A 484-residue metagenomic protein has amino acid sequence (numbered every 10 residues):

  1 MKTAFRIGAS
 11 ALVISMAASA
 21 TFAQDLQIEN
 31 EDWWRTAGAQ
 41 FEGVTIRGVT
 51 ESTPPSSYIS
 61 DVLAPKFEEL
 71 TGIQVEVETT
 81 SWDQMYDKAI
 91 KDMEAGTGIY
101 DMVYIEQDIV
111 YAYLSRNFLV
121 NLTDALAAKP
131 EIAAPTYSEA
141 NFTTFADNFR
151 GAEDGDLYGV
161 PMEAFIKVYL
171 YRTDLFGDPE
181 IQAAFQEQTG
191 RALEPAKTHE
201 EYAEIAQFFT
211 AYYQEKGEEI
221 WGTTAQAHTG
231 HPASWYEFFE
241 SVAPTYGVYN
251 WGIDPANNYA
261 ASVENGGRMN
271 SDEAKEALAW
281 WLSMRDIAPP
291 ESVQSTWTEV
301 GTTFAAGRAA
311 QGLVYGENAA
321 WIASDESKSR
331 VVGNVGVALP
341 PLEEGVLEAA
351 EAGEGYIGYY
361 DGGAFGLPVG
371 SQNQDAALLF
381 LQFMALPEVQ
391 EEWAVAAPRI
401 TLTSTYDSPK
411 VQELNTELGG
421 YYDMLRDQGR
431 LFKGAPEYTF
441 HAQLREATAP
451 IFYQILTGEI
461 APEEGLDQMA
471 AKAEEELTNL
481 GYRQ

Functional and structural regions predicted by a protein language model:
A23-R47, E68-E69, E153-D156, T210-E219 (+2 more regions): Immediate post-signal peptide segment of exported/extracytoplasmic ligand-binding proteins
Q24-Q40, Q107-V168, F238, G336-P341 (+2 more regions): Hinge/lid segment of periplasmic solute-binding proteins
I28-W34, T45, E51, V335-E344 (+3 more regions): Long, aromatic- and glycine/proline-rich binding clefts that accommodate carbohydrate-like moieties
E31-A37, P54-Q74, D174, T448 (+1 more regions): Short, polar/charged alpha-helical segment
V62-F142, P179-E180, Q311, S327-R330 (+1 more regions): Extracytoplasmic "Venus flytrap"/periplasmic binding protein-like
P65, R150, G155, L175 (+3 more regions): Extracytoplasmic/periplasmic substrate-recognition and gating elements
T80-K88, K197-E201, S292-A306: Short helix-initiation/N-cap motifs at beta->coil->alpha
E201-T210, S241-Q294, G336: Glycine-centered hinge/linker elements that transmit conformational signals in sensory and ligand-binding systems
